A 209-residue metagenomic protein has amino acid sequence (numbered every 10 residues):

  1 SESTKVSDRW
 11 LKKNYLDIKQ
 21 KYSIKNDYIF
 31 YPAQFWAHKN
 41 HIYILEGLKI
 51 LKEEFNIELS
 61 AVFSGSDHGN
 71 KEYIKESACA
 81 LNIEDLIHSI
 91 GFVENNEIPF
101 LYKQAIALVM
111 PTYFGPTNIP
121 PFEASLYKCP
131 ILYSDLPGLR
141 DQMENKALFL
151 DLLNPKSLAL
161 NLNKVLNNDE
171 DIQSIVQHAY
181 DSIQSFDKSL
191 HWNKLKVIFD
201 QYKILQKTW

Functional and structural regions predicted by a protein language model:
S1-S7: Short beta-strand->alpha-helix junction loop in the catalytic core of nucleotide-activated group-transfer enzymes
S23-L48: Conserved donor-binding/catalytic core segment of Leloir-type glycosyltransferases
N26, I74-P99: Nucleotide-activated donor-binding/catalytic signature segment of Leloir-type glycosyltransferases, i.e., the conserved
S60-K75, G91-F92: Glycosyltransferase donor-sugar binding loop
P99, P121-L126, P137-D141: Short alpha-helical segment that forms part of, or immediately flanks, the ligand-binding pocket in carbohydrate-active
F100-P116, C129-P130: Acidic donor-binding loop of glycosyltransferase active sites
L148-P155, K164-D169: Conserved acidic donor-binding segment of nucleotide-sugar-dependent glycosyltransferases
E170-K207: A charged, aromatic-enriched C-terminal amphipathic alpha-helix characteristic of glycosyltransferases across folds
